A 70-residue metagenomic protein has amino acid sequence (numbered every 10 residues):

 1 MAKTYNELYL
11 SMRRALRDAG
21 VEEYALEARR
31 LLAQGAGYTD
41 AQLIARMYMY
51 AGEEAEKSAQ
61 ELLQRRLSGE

Functional and structural regions predicted by a protein language model:
M1-E27: Non-catalytic nucleic-acid substrate-recognition regions in nucleic-acid-modifying enzymes
L32-E70: Conserved AdoMet
